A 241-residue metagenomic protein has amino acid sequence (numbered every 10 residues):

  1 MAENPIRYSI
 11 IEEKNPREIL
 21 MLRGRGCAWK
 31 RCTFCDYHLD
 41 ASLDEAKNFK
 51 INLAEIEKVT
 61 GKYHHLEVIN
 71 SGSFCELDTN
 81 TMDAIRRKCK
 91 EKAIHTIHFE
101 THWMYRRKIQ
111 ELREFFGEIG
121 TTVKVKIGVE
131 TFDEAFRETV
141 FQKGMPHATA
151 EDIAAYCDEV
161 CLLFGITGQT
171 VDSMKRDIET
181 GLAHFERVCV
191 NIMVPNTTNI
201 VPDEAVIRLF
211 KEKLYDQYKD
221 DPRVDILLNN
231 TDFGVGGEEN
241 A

Functional and structural regions predicted by a protein language model:
A2-A41, T60-N70: N-terminal pre-triad scaffold of radical SAM enzymes
A2-P16, E179-A241: Auxiliary Fe-S-binding modules of radical SAM enzymes
Y37-N52, T60-D78, C89-R107, T122-H147 (+2 more regions): Core AdoMet radical
I56-G61, I85-K92, L112-T122, A148-A155 (+1 more regions): Acidic (Asp/Glu)-rich catalytic clusters
L77-R86, R106-G117, V171-K175: Distinct, well-ordered alpha-helical segments
T81-I85, Q142-A148, D172-E179, E204-R208: Charged helix-capping and loop-helix junction motifs
K88-K92, P146-V160, V206-I226: Alpha-helix-loop-beta-strand connector modules within alpha/beta enzyme cores
F132-F136, I153-D177, N191-V201: Conserved strand-turn element in the central/C-terminal portion of the radical SAM core barrel that lines
